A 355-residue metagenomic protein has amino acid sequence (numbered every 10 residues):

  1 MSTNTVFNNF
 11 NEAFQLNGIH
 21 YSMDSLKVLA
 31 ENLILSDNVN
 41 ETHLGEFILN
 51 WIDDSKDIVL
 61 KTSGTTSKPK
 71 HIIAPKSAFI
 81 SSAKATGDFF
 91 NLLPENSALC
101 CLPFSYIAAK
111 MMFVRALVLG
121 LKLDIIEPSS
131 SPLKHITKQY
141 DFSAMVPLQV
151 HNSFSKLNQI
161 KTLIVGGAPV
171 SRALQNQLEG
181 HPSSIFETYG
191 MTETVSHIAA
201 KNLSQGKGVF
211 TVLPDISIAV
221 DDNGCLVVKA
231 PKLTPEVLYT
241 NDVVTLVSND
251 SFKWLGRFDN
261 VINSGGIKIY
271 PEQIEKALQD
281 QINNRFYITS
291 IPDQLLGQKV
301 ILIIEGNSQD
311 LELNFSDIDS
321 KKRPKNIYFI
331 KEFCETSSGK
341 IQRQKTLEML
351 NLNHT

Functional and structural regions predicted by a protein language model:
S2-F14, T86-G87, S105-L119: Hydrophobic alpha-helical segments in the ANL/AMP-binding
H43-K61, P94-S97: Conserved pre-ATP/AMP-binding loop-to-beta segment of ANL
K56-K84, N91-L93: Conserved AMP-binding A3 loop
A74-S81, S97-N152: AMP-binding/adenylate-forming
S153-Q205: Gly/Ser/Thr-rich phosphate-binding loop
S217-T245, I303-E305: AMP-binding/adenylate-forming core of the ANL superfamily
N241-K322: AMP-binding/adenylate-forming catalytic core of the ANL superfamily
I301-E305, L313-T355: Conserved C-terminal "lid"/linker of ANL adenylate-forming enzymes
